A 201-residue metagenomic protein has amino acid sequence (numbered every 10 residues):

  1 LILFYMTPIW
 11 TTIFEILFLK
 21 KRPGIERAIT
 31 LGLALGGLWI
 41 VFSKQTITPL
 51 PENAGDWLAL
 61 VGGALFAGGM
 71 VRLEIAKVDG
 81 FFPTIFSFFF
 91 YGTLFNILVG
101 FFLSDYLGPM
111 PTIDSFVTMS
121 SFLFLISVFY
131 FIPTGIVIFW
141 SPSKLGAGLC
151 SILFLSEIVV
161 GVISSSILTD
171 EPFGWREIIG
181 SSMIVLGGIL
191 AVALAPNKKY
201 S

Functional and structural regions predicted by a protein language model:
L1-M6, L73-G92, F131-S166: Helix-helix packing/entry segments at the starts of transmembrane helices
M6, A28-L33, W57, V61 (+4 more regions): Hydrophobic residues within alpha-helical transmembrane segments of multi-pass solute transporters/permease subunits
T7-G32, V159-I178: C-terminal transmembrane-helix exit sites in multi-pass transporters
P8-I13, A64-A67, I97, V128-I132 (+3 more regions): Hydrophobic/small/kink-forming positions within alpha-helical transmembrane segments of polytopic membrane proteins
T11-I13, T48-G108: Transmembrane alpha-helical segments that form core, pore/gating elements of small-molecule transporters/exporters
P23-Q45, G63, R176-A195: Hydrophobic transmembrane alpha-helices of multi-pass small-molecule transport proteins
S43-L65, S104-I126, F173-S182: Juxtamembrane helix-entry segments on the extracytoplasmic side of multipass membrane proteins
L155-S201: C-terminal-most transmembrane helix of multi-pass membrane proteins
